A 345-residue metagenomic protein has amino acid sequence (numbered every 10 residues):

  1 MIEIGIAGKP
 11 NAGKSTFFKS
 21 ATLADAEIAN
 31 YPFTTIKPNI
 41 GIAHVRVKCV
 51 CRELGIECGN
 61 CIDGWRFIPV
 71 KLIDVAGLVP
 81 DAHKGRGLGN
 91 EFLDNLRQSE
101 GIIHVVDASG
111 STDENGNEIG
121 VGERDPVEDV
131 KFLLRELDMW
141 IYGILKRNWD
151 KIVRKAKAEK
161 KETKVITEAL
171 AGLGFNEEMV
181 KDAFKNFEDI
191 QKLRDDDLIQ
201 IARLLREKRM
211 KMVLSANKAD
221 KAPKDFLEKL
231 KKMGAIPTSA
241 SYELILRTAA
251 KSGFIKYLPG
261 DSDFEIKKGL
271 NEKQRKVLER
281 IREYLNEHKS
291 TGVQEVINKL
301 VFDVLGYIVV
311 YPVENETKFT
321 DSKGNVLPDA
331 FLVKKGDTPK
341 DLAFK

Functional and structural regions predicted by a protein language model:
M1-K155, E207, K211: Conserved G1/Walker A P-loop phosphate-binding module
I2-A7, A12, F18, W149-K345: C-terminal-of-GTPase-core extension/linker across diverse P-loop GTPases
